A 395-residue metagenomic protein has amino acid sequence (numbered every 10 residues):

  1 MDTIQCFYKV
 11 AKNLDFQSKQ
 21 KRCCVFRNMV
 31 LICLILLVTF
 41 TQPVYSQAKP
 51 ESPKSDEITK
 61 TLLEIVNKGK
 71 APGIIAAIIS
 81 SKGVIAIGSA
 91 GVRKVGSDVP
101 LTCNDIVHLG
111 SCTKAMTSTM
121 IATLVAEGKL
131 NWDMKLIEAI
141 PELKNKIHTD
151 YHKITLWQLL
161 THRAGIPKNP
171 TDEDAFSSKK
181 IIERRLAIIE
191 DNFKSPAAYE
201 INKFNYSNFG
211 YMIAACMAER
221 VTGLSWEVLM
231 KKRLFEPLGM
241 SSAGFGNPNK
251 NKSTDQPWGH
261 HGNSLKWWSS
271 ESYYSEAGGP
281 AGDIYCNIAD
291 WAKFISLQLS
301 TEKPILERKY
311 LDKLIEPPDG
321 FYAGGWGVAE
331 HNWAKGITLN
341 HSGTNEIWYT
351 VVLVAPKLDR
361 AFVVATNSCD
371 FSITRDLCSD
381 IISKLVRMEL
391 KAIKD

Functional and structural regions predicted by a protein language model:
M1-F26: N-terminal secretory signal peptides that target proteins for export/translocation
M29-T39: Bacterial N-terminal signal peptides
V44-A48: Boundary at the C-terminal end of the N-terminal hydrophobic targeting segment
S52-V107, K129, F193-K194, W268: Short, conserved catalytic-motif segment at the N-terminal edge
K68-I75, G96-L159, P196-F209, G279-G282 (+1 more regions): Short active-site loop at a secondary-structure junction that contains or immediately precedes the catalytic residue(s)
A86, Y349-C369: Short, well-ordered beta-strand elements
V92-K94, I147-E346: Short, surface-exposed loop or secondary-structure junction motifs that flank catalytic or metal-binding residues
H331-G336, N367-D395: Short, gly/Ser/Thr-rich active-site loops of penicillin-recognizing serine hydrolases
